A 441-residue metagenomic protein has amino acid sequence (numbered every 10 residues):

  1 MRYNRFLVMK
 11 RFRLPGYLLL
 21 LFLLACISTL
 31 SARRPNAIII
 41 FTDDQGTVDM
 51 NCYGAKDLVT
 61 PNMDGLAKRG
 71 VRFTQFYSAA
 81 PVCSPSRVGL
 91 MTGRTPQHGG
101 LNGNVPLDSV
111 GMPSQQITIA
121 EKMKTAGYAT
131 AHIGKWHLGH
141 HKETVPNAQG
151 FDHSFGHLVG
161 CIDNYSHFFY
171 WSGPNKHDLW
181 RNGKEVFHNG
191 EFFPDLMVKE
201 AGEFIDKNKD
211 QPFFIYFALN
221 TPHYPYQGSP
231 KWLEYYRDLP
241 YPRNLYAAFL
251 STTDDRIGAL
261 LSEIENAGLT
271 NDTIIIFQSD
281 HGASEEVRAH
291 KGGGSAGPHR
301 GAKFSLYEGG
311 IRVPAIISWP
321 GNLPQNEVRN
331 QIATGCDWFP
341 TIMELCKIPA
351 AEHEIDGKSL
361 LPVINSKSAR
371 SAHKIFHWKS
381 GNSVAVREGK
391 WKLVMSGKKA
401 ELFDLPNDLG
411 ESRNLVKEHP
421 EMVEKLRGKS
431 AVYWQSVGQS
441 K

Functional and structural regions predicted by a protein language model:
K10-P15, S28-A400, L405-K441: Formylglycine-dependent sulfatase
Y17-C26: Bacterial N-terminal signal peptides
